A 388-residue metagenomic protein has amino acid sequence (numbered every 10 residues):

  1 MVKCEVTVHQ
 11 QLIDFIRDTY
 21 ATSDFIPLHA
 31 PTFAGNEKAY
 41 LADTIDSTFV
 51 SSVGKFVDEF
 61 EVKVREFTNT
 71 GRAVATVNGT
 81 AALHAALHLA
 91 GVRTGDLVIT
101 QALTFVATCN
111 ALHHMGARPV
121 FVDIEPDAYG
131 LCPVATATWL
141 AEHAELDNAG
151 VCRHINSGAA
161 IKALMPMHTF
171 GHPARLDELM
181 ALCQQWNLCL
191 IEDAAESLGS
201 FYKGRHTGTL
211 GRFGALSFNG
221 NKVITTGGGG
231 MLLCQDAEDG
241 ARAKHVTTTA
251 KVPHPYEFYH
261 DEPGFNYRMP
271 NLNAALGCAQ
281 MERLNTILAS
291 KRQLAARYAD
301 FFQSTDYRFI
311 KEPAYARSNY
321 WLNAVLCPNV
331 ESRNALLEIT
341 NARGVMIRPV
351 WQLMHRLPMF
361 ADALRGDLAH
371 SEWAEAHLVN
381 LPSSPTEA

Functional and structural regions predicted by a protein language model:
M1-V50, L381-P382: N-terminal "arm"/small-domain region of PLP-dependent enzymes with the aminotransferase-like
F15-I16, F56-V62, T70-G71, E145-A159 (+5 more regions): PLP-dependent aminotransferase class I/II
L41, V64, A82, V98 (+14 more regions): Generic structural signal for small/hydrophobic residues in well-ordered secondary structure, especially within
V50-L97, L103, A111-H114, F121-D123 (+2 more regions): Phosphate-binding glycine-rich loop
M115, Q185-W186, R343: Helix C-cap/helix->beta junction micro-motif
R118-A128, R348: Short beta-strand->loop structural element characteristic of the AMP-binding/adenylate-forming
D127-T226, M231-L233, E238, N380: Active-site phosphate-binding strand-loop segment of PLP-dependent enzymes
